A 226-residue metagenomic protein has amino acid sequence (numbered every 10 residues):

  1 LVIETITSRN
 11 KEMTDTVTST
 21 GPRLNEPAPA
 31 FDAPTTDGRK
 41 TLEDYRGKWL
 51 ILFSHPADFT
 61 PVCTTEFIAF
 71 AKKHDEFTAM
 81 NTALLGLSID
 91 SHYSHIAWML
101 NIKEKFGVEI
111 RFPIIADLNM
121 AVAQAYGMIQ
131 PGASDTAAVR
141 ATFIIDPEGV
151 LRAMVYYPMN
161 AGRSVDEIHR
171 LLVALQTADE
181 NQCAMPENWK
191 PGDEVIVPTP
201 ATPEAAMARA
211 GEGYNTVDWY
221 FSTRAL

Functional and structural regions predicted by a protein language model:
L1-E12: Short, Lys/Arg-enriched N-terminal segments with co-localized hydrophobic residues within the first ~10-30 amino acids
M13-L226: Chalcogenol-based redox active-site neighborhoods
